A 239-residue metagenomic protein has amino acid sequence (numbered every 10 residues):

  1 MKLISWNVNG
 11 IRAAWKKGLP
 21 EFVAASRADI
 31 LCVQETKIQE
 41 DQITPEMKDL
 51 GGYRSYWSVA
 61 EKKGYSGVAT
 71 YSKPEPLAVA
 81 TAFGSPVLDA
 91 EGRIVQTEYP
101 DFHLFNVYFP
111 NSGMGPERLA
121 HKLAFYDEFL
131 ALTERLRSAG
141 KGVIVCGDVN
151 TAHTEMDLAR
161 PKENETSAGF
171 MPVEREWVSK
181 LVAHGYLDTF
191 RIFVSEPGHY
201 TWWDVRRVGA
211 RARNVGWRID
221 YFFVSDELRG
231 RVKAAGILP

Functional and structural regions predicted by a protein language model:
M1-L50, R54, A60-S66: N-terminal, active-site-proximal structural segment of metallo-dependent hydrolase catalytic domains
M1-N9, D101-G113, C146: Active-site-proximal beta-strand elements of phosphoester/diester hydrolases
N7, V23-D41, L104, T133-E155 (+2 more regions): Active-site beta-strand/loop signature of hydrolases that rely on acidic residues for catalysis
I11-W15, D89, H121-E128, F170-V173: Soluble or luminal CAZymes and related metallo-dependent hydrolases
A25, E40, V79-F83, E155-P239: Metal-dependent phosphoester-hydrolase catalytic domains
K37, P45-S112: Structured beta-strand-rich core segments of catalytic domains in phosphoester-bond hydrolases
G84-S85, P110-Y126, K162-T166: Surface-exposed cleft-lining segments at the edges of enzyme active sites
L119-G140: A long, amphipathic alpha-helix that forms part of the scaffold/cap immediately adjacent to metal-dependent active
